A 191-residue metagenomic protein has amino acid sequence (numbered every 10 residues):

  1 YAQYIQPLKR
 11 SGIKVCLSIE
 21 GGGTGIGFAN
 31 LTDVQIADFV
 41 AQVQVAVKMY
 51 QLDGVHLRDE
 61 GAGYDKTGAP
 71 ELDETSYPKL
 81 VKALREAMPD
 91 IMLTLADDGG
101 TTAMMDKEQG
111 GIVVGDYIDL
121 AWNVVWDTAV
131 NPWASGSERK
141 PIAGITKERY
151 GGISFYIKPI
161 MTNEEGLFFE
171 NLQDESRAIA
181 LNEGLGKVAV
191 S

Functional and structural regions predicted by a protein language model:
Y1-S191: Secreted glycan hydrolases and related glycan-binding modules that recognize and/or cleave
